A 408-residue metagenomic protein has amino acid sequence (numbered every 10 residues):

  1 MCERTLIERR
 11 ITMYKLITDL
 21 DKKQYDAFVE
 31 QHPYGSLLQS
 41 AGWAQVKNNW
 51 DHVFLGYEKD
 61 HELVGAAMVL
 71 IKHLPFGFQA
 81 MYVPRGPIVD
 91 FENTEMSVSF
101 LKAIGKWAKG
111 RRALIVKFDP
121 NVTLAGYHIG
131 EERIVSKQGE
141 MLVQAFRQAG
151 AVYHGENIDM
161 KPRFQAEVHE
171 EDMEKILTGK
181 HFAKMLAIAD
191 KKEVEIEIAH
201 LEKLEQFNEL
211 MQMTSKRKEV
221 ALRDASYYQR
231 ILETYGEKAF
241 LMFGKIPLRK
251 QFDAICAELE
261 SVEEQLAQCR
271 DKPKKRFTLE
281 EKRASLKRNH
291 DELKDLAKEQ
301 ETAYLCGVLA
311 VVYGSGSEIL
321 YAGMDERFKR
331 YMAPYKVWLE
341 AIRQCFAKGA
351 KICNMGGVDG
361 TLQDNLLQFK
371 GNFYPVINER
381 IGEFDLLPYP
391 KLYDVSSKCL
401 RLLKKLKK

Functional and structural regions predicted by a protein language model:
M1-T12: Short, Lys/Arg-enriched N-terminal segments with co-localized hydrophobic residues within the first ~10-30 amino acids
I17-G77, T123-A125, I129, K137-G139 (+2 more regions): A conserved beta-strand-loop-helix scaffold within acyl/acetyltransferase catalytic domains
K22, G130-M173, A347-K408: Active-site/acyl-donor-binding loops of N-acyltransferases
A80-Y82, I115, L241, G316-E318 (+1 more regions): Structural preference for beta-strand elements that scaffold enzyme active sites
Y82-P84, A310: Catalytic phosphate/metal-binding cores of nucleic-acid and nucleotide-processing enzymes, i.e., regions that mediate
G86-N93, A322-Y331: A short, internal acetyl-CoA/4′-phosphopantetheine-binding micro-motif in the GNAT/acyltransferase core
T94-K106, K329-R343: Conserved acetyl-CoA-binding loop-helix of GNAT-fold acetyltransferases
K109-Y127, F346-G357: Conserved GNAT acetyl-CoA-binding A-motif
